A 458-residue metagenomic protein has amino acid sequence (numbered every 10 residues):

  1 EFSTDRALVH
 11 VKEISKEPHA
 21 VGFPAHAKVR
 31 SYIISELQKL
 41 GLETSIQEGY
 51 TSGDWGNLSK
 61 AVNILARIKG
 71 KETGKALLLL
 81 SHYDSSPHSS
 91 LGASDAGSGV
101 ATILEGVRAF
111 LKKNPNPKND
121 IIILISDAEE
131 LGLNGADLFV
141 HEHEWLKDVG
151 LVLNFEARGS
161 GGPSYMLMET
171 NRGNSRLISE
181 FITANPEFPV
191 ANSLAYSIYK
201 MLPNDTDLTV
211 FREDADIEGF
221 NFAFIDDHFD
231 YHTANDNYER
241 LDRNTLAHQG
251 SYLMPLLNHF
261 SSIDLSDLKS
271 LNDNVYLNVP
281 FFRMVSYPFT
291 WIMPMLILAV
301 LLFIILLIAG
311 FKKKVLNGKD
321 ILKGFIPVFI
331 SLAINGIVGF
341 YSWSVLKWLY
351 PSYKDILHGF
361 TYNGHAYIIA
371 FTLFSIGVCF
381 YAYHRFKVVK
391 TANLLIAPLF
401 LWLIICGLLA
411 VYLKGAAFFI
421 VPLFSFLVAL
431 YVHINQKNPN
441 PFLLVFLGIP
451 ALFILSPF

Functional and structural regions predicted by a protein language model:
F2-Y287: Soluble extramembrane regions of membrane proteins in the secretory/endomembrane system
S3, F23, N114, S286-I292 (+3 more regions): General structural signal for secondary-structure boundaries
P18, P24, P115-P117, P186-P189 (+11 more regions): Proline-rich intrinsically disordered, low-complexity coils
K147-M166, I292-L316: C-terminal domain-closing interface element
N258-L268, V285-F311, T372: C-terminal low-complexity, acidic/polar tails when present
L268-V300, N317-I321, Y362: Cytosolic-side membrane-insertion boundary helix
L302-F458: Alpha-helical transmembrane segments of integral membrane proteins
